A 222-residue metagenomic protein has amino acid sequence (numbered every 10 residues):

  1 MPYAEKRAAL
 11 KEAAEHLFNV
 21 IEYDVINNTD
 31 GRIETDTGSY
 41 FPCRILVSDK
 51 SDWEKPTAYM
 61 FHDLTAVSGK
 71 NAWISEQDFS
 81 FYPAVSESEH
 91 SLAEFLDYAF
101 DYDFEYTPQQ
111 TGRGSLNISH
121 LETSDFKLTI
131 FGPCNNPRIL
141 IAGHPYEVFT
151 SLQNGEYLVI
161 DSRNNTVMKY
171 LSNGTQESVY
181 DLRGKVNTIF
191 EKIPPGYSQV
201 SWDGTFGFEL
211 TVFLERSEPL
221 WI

Functional and structural regions predicted by a protein language model:
M1, L64-A66, L214: A structural signal for short, well-ordered beta-strand segments
P2-A4, V67-N71, F131: Solvent-exposed residues in well-ordered beta-strands and their adjoining turns, especially edge/terminal strands
P2-T29: Compositionally biased, low-complexity regions
E5-R7, A72-I74, N136: Residue-level signal for secondary-structure boundary sites
N19, T29-G31, W53-E54, R113-N117 (+1 more regions): Intrinsically disordered, low-complexity boundary segments flanking structured domains
N27-S75: Short beta-strand and beta-hairpin "edge-sheet" elements
I74-Y82: Short, charged, solvent-exposed linker or helix-capping segments at domain edges/interfaces that act as flexible hinges
P83-I222: Intrinsically disordered, low-complexity segments enriched in serine, threonine, and glycine
